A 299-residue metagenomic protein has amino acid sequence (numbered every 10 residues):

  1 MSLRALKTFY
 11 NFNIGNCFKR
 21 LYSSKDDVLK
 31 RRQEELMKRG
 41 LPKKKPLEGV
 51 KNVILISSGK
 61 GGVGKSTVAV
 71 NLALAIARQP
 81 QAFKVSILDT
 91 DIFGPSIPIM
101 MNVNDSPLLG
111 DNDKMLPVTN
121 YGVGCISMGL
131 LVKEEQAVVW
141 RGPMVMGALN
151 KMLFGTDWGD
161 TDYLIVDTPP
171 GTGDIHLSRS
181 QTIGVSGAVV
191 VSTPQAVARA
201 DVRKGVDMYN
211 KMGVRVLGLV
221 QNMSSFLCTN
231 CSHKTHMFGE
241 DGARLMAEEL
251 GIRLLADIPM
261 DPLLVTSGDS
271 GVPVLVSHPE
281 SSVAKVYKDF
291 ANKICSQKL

Functional and structural regions predicted by a protein language model:
S2-G59, S106: Extreme N-terminal, non-catalytic leader segments that precede Walker-type/kinase nucleotide-binding cores
P46-G49, V68, L72, F93 (+7 more regions): Helical mechanochemical/support elements of P-loop NTPase systems and associated helical scaffolds
N52-I92, V206: Walker A/P-loop phosphate-binding motif and the immediately C-terminal alpha-helix
P80-W140, M146-F154, W158: Phosphate-binding loop that captures ATP/GTP phosphates
I126, T168, Q181, D289: Glycine-rich phosphate-binding loops of nucleotide-dependent enzymes
D162-Y163, P169-S267: Conserved catalytic-core segment of NTP-binding enzymes
S270-S281: C-terminal boundary of histidine-terminating zinc-finger modules
A291-L299: Short, hydrophobic alpha-helical segments
